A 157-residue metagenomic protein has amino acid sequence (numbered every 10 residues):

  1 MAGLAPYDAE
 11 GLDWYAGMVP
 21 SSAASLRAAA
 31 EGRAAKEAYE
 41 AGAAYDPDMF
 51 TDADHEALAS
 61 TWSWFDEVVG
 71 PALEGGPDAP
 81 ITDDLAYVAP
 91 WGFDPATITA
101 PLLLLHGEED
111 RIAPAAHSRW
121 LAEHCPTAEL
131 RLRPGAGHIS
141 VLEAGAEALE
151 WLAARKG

Functional and structural regions predicted by a protein language model:
M1-P6: Active-site nucleophile loop of the alpha/beta-hydrolase fold
E10-F93: Alpha/beta-hydrolase
A89-T99, A115: The feature captures the conserved acid-bearing segment of alpha/beta-hydrolase catalytic domains
I98, L104-H106, D110: Short beta-strand/loop motif that positions the catalytic acidic residue of the alpha/beta-hydrolase fold
T99-A100, T127: Active-site acidic short loop of glycosyltransferases
R111-H117: Conserved alpha/beta-hydrolase "acid-adjacent" motif
T127-G157: Catalytic active-site module of serine/aspartate enzymes centered on a nucleophile-bearing elbow/loop
